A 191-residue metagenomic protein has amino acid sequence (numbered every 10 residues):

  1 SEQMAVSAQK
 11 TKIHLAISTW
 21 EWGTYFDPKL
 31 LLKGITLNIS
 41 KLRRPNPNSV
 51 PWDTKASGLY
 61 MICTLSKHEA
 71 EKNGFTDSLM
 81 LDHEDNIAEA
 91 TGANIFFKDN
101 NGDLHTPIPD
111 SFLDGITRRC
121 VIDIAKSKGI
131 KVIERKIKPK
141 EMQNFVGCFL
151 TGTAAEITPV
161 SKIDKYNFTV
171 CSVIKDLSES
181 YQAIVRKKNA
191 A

Functional and structural regions predicted by a protein language model:
E2-A191: Helix-start/capping segments and mature chain N-termini
